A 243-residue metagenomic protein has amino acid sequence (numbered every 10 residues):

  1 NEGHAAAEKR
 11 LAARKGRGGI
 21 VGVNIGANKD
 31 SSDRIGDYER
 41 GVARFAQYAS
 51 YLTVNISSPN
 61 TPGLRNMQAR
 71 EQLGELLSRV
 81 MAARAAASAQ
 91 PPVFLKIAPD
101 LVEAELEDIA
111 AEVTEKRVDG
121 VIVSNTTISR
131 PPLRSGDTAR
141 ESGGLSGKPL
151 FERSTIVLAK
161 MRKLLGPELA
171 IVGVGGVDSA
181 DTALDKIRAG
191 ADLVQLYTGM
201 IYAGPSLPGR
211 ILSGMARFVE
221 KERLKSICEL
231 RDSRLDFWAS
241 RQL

Functional and structural regions predicted by a protein language model:
N1-T53, S58: Active-site beta->alpha loop and helix N-cap motifs at the rims of alpha/beta catalytic domains
A7, V23, V54-N55, K96 (+5 more regions): Conserved, mostly hydrophobic/aromatic
R17-I25, A86-L101, K163-G173: Short beta-strand/loop segments at the ligand-binding rim of alpha/beta enzyme cores
A27-E39, N66-Q68, Q72, F94-E115: Active-site glycine- and acidic-residue-rich loops that bind and position anionic ligands or nucleotide-like cofactors
E39, L101-E115, R162-P167, V177-V194: Catalytic cores of alpha/beta
I56-S58, G120-R130, G176, T182-R210: Glycine-rich phosphate-binding active-site loops on the catalytic face of alpha/beta enzymes
P59-Q72, E112-P167: Glycine/Thr-rich beta-alpha phosphate-binding loop at enzyme active sites
P131-S146, M200-L224: C-terminal helical cap(s) of enzyme catalytic domains, especially alpha/beta-barrels
